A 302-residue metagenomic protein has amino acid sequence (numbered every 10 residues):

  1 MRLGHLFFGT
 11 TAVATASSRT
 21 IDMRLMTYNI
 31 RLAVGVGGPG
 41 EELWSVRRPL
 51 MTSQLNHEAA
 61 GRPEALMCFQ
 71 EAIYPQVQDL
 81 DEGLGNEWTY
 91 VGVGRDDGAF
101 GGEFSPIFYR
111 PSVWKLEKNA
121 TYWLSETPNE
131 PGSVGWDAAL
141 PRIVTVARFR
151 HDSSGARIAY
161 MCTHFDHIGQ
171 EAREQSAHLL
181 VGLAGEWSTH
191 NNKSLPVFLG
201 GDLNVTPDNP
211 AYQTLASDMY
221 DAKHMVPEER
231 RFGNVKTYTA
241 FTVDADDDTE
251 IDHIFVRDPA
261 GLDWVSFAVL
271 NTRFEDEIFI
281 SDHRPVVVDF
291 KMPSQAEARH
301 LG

Functional and structural regions predicted by a protein language model:
R2-G83, D97-E103, H178, T249 (+1 more regions): N-terminal, active-site-proximal structural segment of metallo-dependent hydrolase catalytic domains
I21-R24, N86, G101-F104, P141-T145 (+6 more regions): Residues that flank catalytic or metal-binding motifs in active/ligand-binding sites
R24-I30, M51-L80, F108, A147 (+4 more regions): Active-site beta-strand/loop signature of hydrolases that rely on acidic residues for catalysis
I30-A33, Y74-P75, D96-G98, S112-W114 (+5 more regions): Short, solvent-exposed loop/turn segments at secondary-structure junctions
A33-V36, P75-Q78, G98-P106, E117 (+5 more regions): Short catalytic/ligand-binding loop motif for oxyanion handling, primarily in non-cytosolic enzymes, centered on
E42, E171-G185: Alpha-helical scaffold elements lining the catalytic groove of polysaccharide deacetylases
L66-R157, M161, F165, V269: Structured beta-strand-rich core segments of catalytic domains in phosphoester-bond hydrolases
E171, G185-F198, N204-G302: Metal-dependent phosphoester-hydrolase catalytic domains
